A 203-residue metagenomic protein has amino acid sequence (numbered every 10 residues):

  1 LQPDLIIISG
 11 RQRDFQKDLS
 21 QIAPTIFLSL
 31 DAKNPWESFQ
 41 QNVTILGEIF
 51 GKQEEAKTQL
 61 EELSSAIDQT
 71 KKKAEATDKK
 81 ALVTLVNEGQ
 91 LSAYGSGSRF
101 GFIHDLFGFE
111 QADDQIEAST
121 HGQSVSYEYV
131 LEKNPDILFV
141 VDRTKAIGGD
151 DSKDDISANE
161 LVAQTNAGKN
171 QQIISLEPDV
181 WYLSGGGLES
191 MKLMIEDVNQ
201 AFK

Functional and structural regions predicted by a protein language model:
Q2-I8, P24, V130, N134-L138: Proline-aspartate-enriched helix->loop->beta-strand connector
L5, Q12-F15, D31-N34, N87-L91 (+2 more regions): Solvent-exposed loop/turn segments at secondary-structure junctions within structured extracellular/periplasmic domains
Q21-A23, K169: Short, structured coil segments at secondary-structure junctions
A23-E88, S184-K203: Extracytoplasmic substrate-binding proteins
S38, D136-K203: Structured C-terminal subdomain patch of bacterial secreted/periplasmic proteins
Q59-L91, G101-F107, Y129-A146: Solvent-exposed helix-coil-helix hairpins and adjacent flexible coil/strand "hinge" segments
Y94-G122, P178: Alpha-helical, coiled-coil/dimerization segments enriched in small aliphatic residues
G122-L131, E160: A short, acidic, amphipathic alpha-helical segment used as a generic capping/interface helix at domain edges
